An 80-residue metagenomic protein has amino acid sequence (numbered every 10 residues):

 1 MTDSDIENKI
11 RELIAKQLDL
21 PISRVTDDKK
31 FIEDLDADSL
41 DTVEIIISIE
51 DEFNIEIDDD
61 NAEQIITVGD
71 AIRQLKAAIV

Functional and structural regions predicted by a protein language model:
T2-A37, I45-I46, D51-V80: Phosphopantetheine-dependent thiolation modules in NRPS/PKS and related acyl-activating systems
D41: Two-component histidine kinase catalytic core, primarily the HATPase_c
